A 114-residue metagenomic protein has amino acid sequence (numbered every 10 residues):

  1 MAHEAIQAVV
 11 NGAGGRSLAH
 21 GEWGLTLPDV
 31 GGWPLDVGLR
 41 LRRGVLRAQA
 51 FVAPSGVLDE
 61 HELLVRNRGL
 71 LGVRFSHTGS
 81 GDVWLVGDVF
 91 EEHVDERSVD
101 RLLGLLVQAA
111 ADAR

Functional and structural regions predicted by a protein language model:
M1-A5, S55, D59, S98-L102: Short amphipathic alpha-helical segments
M1-P34, G69-T78: Charge-rich, low-complexity N-terminal segments
V10, L63-L64, L103: A generic alpha-helix structural signal
G14-S17, W23-P28, Q49-S55, L63 (+1 more regions): Structured N-terminal alpha/beta-domain signature that marks small ligand/cofactor-binding or signaling modules
T26-V52: Short N-terminal mixed-charge amphipathic segments
G44-W84: Short, internal acidic amphipathic alpha-helical interface segments that mediate docking to partner proteins
F75-G104, Q108-R114: Well-ordered alpha/beta subsegment
